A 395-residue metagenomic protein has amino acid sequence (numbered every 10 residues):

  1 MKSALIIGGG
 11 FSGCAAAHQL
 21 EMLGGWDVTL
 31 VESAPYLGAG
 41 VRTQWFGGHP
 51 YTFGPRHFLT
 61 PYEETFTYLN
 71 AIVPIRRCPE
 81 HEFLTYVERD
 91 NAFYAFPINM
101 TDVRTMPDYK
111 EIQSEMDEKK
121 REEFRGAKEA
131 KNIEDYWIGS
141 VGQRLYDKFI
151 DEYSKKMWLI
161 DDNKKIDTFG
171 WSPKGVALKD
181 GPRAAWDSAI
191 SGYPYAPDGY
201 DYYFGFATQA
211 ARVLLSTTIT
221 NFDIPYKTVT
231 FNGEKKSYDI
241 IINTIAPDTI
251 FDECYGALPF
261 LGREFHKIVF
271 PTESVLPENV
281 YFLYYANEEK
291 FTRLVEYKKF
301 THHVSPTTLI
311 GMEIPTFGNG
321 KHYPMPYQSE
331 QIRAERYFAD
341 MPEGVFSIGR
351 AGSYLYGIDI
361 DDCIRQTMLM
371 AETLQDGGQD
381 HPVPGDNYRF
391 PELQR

Functional and structural regions predicted by a protein language model:
K2-L30: N-terminal Rossmann-like FAD-binding beta1-loop-alpha1 element of flavoenzymes
S12, Y36, D248: Conserved Rossmann-like nucleotide-cofactor binding loop
H18, M22, T43, Q209 (+3 more regions): Short, well-ordered alpha-helices that flank and scaffold nucleotide-derived cofactor binding pockets
E21-W45: Glycine-rich FAD pyrophosphate-binding loop
L23, T220-K227, F231-Y337: Mid-domain catalytic core of redox enzymes that form a hydrophobic substrate pocket/lid adjacent to a catalytic redox
G47-R125: Dinucleotide-binding Rossmann-like beta1-alpha1 core, especially the glycine-rich loop that anchors the ADP
A92, D108-T228, G233-S237: Active-site/ligand-binding neighborhood in enzyme catalytic cores
R293-R395: Conserved flavin/dinucleotide-binding core of flavoenzymes
